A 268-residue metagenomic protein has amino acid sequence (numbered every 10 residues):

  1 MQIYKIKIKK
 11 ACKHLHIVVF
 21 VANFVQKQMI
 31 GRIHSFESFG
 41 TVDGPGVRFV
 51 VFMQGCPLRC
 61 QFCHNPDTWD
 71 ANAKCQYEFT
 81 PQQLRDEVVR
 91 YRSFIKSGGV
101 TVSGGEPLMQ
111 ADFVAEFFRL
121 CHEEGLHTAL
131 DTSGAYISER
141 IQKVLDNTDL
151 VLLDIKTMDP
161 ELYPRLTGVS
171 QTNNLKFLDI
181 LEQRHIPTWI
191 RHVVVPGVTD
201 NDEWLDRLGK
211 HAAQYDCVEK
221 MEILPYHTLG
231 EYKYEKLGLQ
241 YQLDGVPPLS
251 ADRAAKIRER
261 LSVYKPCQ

Functional and structural regions predicted by a protein language model:
M1-I8, L15-I17, V21-A22: Short, basic, low-complexity termini and linkers enriched in Ser/Thr/Gly/Pro that act as targeting/leader peptides
Q26-P45, P196-Q268: Auxiliary Fe-S-binding modules of radical SAM enzymes
S35, T41-E78: Canonical Radical SAM [4Fe-4S] cluster-binding loop centered on the CxxxCxxC motif and its immediate flanking residues
D67-C75, P164-S170, G238-V246: Short glycine-enriched, charge-decorated loop/helix-capping segments at active-site entrances that position
C75-V89: Short microdomains enriched in Cys/His and/or Lys/Arg
R85-G99, G104, L108-L229, E235: Conserved AdoMet/S-adenosylmethionine-binding subsite of the radical SAM
